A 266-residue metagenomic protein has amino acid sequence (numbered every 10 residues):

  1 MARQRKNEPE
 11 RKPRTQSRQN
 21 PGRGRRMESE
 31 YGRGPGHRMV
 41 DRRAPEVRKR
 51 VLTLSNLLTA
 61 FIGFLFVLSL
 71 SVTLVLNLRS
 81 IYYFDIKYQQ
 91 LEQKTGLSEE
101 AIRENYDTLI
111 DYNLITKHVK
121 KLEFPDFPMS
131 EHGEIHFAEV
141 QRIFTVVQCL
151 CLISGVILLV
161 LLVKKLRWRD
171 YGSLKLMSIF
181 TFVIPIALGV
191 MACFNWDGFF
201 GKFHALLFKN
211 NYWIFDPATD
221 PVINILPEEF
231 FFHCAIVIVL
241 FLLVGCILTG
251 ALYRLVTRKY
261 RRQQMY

Functional and structural regions predicted by a protein language model:
M1-L54, M265-Y266: Acidic/Ser-Thr/Pro-Gly-rich, low-complexity N-terminal segments of Actinobacterial cell-envelope proteins
M39-Y82: Hydrophobic secretory-pathway targeting helix
R50-L57, G155-F200, L248-Y266: Juxtamembrane interface at the cytosolic side of transmembrane helices
L65, T145-L162, V237-L248: Hydrophobic alpha-helical transmembrane segments
L76-T95: Alpha-helical transmembrane signal-anchor/signal-peptide segments
I115-I153, F230-I238: Individual transmembrane alpha-helix segments
F194-P217: Juxtamembrane non-transmembrane "cap" segments at the membrane-aqueous interface of multi-pass membrane proteins
K209-F231: Short, membrane-exposed interhelical loops at transmembrane-helix boundaries
